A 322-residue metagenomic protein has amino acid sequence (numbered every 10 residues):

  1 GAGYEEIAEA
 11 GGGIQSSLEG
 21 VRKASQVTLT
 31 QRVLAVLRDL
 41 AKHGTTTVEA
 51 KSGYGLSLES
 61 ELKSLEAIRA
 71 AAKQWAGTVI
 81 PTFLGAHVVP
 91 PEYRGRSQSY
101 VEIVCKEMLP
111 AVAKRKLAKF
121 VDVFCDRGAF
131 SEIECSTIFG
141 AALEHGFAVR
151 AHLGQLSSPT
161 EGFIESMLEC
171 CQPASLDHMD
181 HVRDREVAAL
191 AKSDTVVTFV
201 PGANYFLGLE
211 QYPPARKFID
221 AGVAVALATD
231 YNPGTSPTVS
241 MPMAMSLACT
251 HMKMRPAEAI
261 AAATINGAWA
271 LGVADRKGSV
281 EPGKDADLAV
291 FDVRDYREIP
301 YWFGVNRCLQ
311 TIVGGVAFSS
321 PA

Functional and structural regions predicted by a protein language model:
G1-S17: Flexible glycine-/small-residue-enriched beta->alpha junction loops that bind anionic phosphate/pyrophosphate groups
I7-A8, L40, I80-L84, C105 (+4 more regions): Non-cysteine beta-strand/loop elements that form the S-adenosyl-L-methionine
G13-R32, R38, T46-G162: Metal-coordinating catalytic core of metallo-dependent amide/deamination hydrolases
R38-A41, C105, A113-K114, L143 (+3 more regions): Non-catalytic positions within long, well-ordered alpha-helices that form the structural scaffold/packing of enzyme
F147-A148, S158-S279, F291-D295, F303-V305 (+1 more regions): Active-site-adjacent C-terminal substructures of enzyme catalytic domains
G283-A286: Loop/turn positions that initiate beta-strands
T311: Short aromatic-centered micro-motifs
